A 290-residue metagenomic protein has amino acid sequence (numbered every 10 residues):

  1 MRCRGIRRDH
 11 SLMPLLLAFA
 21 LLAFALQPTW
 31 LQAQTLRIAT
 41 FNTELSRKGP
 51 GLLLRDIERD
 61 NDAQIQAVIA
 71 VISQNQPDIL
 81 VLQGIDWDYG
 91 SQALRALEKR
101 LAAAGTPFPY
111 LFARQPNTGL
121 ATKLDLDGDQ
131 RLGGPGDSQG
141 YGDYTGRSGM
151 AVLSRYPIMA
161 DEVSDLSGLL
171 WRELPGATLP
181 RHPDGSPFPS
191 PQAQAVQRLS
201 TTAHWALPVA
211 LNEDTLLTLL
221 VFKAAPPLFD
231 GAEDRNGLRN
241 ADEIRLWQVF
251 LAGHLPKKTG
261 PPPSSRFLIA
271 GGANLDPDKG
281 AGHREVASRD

Functional and structural regions predicted by a protein language model:
M1-S11: N-terminal secretory signal peptides that target proteins for export/translocation
P14-Q27: Bacterial N-terminal signal peptides
L31-V152, P180-G185, A193-A195, L207 (+1 more regions): N-terminal, active-site-proximal structural segment of metallo-dependent hydrolase catalytic domains
T43, G84-I85, A224, G272-N274: Active-site metal-binding loops of divalent metal-dependent hydrolases
A102-A104, P227-D290: Metal-dependent phosphoesterases centered on the DNase I-like endonuclease/exonuclease/phosphatase
G149-R155, R172-P175: Active-site-proximal alpha/beta segments of enzymes that process anionic O-linked groups
P157-E162: Short helix-loop capping/hinge motifs at secondary-structure junctions, enriched in acidic/polar residues
R172-A203, P208-R245, V249, G253-H254: Metal-dependent phosphoester/phosphodiester hydrolase catalytic core
